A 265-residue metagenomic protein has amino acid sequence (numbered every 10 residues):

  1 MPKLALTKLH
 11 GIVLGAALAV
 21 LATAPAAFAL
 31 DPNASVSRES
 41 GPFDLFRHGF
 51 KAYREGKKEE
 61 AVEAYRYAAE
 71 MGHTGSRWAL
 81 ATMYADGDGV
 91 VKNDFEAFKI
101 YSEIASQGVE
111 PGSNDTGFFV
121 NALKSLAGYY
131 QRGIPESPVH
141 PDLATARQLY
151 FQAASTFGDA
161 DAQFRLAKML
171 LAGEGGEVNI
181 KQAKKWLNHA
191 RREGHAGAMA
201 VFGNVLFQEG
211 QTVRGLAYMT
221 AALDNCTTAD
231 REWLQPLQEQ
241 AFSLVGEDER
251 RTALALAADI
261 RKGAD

Functional and structural regions predicted by a protein language model:
A24-E59, E63-A64: N-terminal leader/linker segments that initiate helical-solenoid repeat arrays
N33, N225-D265: Terminal, low-structured helical/coil segments at or just beyond the last alpha-helical repeat
N33-S35, A69, I104-V120, Q152-T156: Flexible helix-coil transition and linker loops at the boundaries of alpha-helical arrays
V36, R54-G56, E70, D88-K92 (+8 more regions): Short coil/turn and helix-start
L45-A52, A79-D86, I104, L123-P135 (+4 more regions): Hydrophobic face of amphipathic alpha-helices that form TPR/SEL1-like repeat modules and related alpha-solenoid
F95-Q107, F207-A229, A255-R261: TPR/TPR-like (Sel1-like) alpha-helical repeat modules
